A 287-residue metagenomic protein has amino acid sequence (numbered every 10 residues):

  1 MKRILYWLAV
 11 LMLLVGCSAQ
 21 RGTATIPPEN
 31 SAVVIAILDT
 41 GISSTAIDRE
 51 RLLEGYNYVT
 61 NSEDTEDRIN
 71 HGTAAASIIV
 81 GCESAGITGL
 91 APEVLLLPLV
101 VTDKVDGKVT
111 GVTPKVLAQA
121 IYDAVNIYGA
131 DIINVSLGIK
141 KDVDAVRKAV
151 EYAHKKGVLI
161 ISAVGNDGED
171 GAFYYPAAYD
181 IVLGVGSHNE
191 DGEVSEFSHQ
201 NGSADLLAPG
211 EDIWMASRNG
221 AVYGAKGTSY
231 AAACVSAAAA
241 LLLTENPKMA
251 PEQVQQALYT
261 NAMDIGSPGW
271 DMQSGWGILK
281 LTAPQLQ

Functional and structural regions predicted by a protein language model:
K2-V10: Sec-dependent signal peptide recognition, specifically the positively charged N-region followed immediately by
V15-G16: C-terminal motif of bacterial Sec signal peptides marking the signal peptidase cleavage site
T25-I35, T40-E54, S62-T113, Y179-I181 (+3 more regions): Subtilisin-like serine protease catalytic core
I121-V143: Short acidic, glycine-rich surface-loop motifs adjacent to enzyme active sites
A130-V135, K156, I181-G184, E196 (+1 more regions): C-terminal subdomain of the subtilisin-like protease fold in secreted/lumenal serine endopeptidases
D142-I160, Y175: Catalytic-core regions built around general acid/base machinery
S187-S229, G266: Catalytic-core environment of secreted peptidases
Y230-P247: Short, small-residue alpha-helix embedded
